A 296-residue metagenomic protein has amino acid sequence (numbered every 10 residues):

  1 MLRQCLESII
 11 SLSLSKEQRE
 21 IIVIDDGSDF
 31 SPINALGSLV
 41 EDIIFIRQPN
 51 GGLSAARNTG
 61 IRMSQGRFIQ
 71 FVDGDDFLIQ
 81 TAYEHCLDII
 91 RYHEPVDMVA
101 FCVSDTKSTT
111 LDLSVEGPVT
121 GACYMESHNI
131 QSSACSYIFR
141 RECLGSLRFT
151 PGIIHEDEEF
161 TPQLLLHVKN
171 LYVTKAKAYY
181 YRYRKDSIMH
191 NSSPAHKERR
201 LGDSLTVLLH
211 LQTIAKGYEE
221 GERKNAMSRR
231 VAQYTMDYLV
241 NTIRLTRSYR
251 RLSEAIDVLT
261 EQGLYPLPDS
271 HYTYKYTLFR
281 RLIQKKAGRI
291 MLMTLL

Functional and structural regions predicted by a protein language model:
L2-R3, D29-S38, F77, T81: Acidic helix N-cap motif at the loop->helix transition within catalytic regions of sugar-transfer enzymes
E7-Q18: Short, acidic, metal-binding catalytic loop of nucleotide-sugar glycosyltransferases
S8, I22-N34, P49: A conserved acidic beta->alpha catalytic loop
P32-N34, Q48-S64, F71: Glycine-rich, basic loop-to-helix element that forms the pyrophosphate-binding segment of sugar-nucleotide handling
E41, S64-R67, Q80: Active-site acidic short loop of glycosyltransferases
L53-S54, D73-Y172, Y181-E198: Donor-binding/catalytic cores of nucleotide-activated saccharide and glycerol-phosphate transferases/polymerases
A178-K185, N191-E222, N241, R247-L264: Catalytic core of nucleotide-sugar-dependent glycosyltransferases
R244-L296: Membrane-interface aromatic/basic loop that binds lipid-linked glycans or pyrophosphate carriers, typified by
